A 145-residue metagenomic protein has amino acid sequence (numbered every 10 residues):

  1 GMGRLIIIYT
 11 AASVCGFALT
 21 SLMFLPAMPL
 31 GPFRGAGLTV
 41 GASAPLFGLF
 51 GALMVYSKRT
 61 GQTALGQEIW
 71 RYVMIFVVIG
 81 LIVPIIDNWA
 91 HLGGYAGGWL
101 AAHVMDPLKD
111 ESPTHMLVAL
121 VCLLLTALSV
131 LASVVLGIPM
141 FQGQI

Functional and structural regions predicted by a protein language model:
G1-A11, S57-T60, L100-T114: Solvent-exposed interhelical
G1-L53, G93: Transmembrane helix-loop-helix
Y9-A12, E68-I75, V118-L125: Central hydrophobic cores of alpha-helical transmembrane segments in multi-pass integral membrane proteins
C15, L19, M23, A27 (+6 more regions): Alpha-helical membrane-inserting segments
M23-G31, K58-T63, M105, K109 (+2 more regions): Membrane-interfacial segments
F50-L53, K58-T60, Q67: A short linear-motif detector with a strong N-terminal bias
Q62-L81, I86: Membrane-embedded catalytic cores of phosphoryl/pyrophosphoryl-handling enzymes
L81-I145: C-terminal transmembrane module of polytopic alpha-helical membrane proteins
